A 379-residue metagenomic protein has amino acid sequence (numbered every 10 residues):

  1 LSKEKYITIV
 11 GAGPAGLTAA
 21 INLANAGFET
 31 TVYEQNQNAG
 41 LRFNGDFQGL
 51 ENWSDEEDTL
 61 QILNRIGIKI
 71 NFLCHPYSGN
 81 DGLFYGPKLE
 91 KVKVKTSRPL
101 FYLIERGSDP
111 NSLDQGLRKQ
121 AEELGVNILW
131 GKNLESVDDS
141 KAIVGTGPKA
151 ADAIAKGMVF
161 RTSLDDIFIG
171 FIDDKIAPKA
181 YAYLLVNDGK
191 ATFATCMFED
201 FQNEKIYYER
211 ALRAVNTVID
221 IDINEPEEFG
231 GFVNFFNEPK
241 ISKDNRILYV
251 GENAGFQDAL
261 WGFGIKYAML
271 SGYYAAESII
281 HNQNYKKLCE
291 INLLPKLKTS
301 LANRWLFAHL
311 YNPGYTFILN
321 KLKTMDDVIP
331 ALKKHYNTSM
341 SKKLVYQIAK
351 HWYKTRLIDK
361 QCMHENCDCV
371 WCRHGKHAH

Functional and structural regions predicted by a protein language model:
S2-A15: Beta1/beta-strand and adjacent pyrophosphate-binding region of the FAD-binding site in flavoprotein oxidoreductases
A12, A24-D46: Glycine-rich FAD pyrophosphate-binding loop
A12, N22, N36, S108-E228 (+3 more regions): Predominantly flavin-linked oxidoreductase catalytic cores and closely associated redox partners
A19-F28, I62: A short, Lys/Arg-enriched amphipathic alpha-helix followed by its capping loop at the start of a domain
A39-G86, K156: N-terminal FAD cofactor-binding segment of flavoenzymes
H75-P76, N203-C289: FAD/FMN-dependent oxidoreductases across multiple families
W261, E277-F317: Active-site-proximal substrate-binding core of FAD-dependent oxidoreductases
N312-H379: C-terminal auxiliary extensions adjacent to catalytic cores
